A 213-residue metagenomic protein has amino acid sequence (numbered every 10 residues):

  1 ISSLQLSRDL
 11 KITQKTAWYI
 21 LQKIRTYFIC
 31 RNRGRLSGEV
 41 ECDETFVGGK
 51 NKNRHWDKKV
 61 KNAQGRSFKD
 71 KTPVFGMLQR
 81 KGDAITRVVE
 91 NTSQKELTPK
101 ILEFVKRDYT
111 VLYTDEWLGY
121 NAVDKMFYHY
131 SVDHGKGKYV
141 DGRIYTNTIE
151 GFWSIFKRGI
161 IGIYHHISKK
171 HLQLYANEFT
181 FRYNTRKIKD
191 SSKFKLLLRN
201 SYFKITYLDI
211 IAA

Functional and structural regions predicted by a protein language model:
I1-A213: Residue-level recognition of single "structural anchor" positions that define or cap local secondary structure
